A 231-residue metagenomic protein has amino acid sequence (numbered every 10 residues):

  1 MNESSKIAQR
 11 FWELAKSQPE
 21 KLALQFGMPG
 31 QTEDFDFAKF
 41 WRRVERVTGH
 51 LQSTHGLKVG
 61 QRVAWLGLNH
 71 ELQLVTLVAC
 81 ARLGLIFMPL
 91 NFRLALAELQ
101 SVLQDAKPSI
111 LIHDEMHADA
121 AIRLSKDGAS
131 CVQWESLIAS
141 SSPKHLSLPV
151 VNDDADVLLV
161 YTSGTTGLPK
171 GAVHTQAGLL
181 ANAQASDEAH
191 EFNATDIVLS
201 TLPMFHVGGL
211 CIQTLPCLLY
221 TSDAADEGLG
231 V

Functional and structural regions predicted by a protein language model:
M1-K6, S136-D156: Flexible, low-complexity linker/hinge segments
N2-L24: A short N-terminal helical cap/helix-turn-helix that marks the beginning of AMP-binding/adenylate-forming
P19-L22, K144-Y161, L168, E191-I197: Conserved pre-ATP/AMP-binding loop-to-beta segment of ANL
E20-H70, L74-V78, A95-Q100, A177: Conserved AMP-binding/adenylate-forming core of the ANL superfamily
D34-A38, V157-Q184, E227: Conserved AMP-binding A3 loop
A64-L66, Q73, L77, A81-I110 (+3 more regions): Short beta-strand->loop structural element characteristic of the AMP-binding/adenylate-forming
F92-A121, N182-L199: Conserved ATP-dependent adenylate/AMP-binding module captured primarily in the ANL superfamily
L180-I197, F205-D223: Conserved AMP-binding/adenylation subdomain of ANL enzymes
